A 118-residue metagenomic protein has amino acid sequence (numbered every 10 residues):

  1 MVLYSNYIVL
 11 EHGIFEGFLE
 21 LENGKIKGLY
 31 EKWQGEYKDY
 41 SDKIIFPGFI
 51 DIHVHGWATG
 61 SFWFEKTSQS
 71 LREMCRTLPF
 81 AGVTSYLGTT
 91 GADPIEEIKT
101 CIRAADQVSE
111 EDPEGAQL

Functional and structural regions predicted by a protein language model:
M1-F46: Histidine-rich, glycine-flanked metal-binding segment
V2, G82-S85, Q117: Short loop/turn motifs at secondary-structure junctions
E16-F18, I52-V54, A105: Conserved short hydrophobic patches within well-ordered secondary structure
K27-K32, T100-D106: A short, flexible low-complexity segment enriched in Lys/Arg and Gly/Pro that occurs in N-terminal basic tails
K43-T100: Metal-associated gating/positioning segment near the N- to mid-region
G91-A92, E96, R103-L118: Metal-coordinating catalytic core of metallo-dependent amide/deamination hydrolases
